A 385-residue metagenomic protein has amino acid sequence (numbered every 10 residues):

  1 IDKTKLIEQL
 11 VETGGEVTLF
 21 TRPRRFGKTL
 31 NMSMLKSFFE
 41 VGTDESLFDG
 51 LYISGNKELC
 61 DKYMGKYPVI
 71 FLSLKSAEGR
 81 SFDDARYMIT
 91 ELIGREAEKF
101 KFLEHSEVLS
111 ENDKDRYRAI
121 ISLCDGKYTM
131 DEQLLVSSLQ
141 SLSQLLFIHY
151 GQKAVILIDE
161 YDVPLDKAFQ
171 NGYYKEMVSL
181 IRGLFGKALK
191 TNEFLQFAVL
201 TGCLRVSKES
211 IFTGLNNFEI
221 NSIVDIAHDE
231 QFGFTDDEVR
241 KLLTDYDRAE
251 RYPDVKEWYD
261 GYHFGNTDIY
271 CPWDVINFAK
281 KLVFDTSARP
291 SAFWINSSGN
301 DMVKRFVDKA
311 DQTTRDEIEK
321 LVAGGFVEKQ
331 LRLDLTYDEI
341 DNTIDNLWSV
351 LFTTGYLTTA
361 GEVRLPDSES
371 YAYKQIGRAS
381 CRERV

Functional and structural regions predicted by a protein language model:
I1-R384: Phosphate-binding site recognition
